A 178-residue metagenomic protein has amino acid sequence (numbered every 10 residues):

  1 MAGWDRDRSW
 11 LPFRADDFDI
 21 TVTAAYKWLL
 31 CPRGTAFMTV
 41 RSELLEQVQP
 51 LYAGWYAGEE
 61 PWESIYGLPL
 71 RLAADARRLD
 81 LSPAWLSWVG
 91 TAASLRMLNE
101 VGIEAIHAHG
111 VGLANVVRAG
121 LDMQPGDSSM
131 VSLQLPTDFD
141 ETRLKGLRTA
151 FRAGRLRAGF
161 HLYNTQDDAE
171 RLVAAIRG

Functional and structural regions predicted by a protein language model:
M1-G178: Pyridoxal 5′-phosphate
